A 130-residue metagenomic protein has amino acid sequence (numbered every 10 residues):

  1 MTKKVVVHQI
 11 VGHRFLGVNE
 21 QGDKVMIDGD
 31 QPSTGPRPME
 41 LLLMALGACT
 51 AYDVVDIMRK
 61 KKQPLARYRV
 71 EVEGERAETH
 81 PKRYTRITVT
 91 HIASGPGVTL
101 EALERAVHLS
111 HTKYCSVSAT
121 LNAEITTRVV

Functional and structural regions predicted by a protein language model:
M1-M44, V55-V130: Extended beta-strand/beta-hairpin segments
